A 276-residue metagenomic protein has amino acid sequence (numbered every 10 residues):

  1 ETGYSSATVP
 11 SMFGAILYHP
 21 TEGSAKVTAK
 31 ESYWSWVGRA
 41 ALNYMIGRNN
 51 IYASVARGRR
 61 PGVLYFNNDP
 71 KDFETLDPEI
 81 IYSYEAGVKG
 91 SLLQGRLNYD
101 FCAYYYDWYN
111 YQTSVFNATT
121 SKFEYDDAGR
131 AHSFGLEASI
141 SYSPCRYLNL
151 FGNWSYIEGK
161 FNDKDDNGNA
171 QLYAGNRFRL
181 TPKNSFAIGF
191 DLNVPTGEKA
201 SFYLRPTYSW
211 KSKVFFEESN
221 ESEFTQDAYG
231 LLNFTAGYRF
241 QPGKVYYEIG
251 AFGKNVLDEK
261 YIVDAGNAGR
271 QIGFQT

Functional and structural regions predicted by a protein language model:
E1, R39, N50-Y52, N98-D100 (+6 more regions): Residue-level detector of the transmembrane beta-barrel scaffold of outer-membrane proteins
E1-D107: Structural signature of Gram-negative outer-membrane beta-barrels, strongest in the C-terminal barrel of TonB-dependent
T2-P10, V63-K71, Y111-T119, I157 (+3 more regions): Outer-membrane beta-barrel translocator domains and adjoining extracellular loop/strand segments of Gram-negative
T21-A29, D69-T75, K122-D127, G135 (+3 more regions): Extracellular loop and loop/strand-boundary signature of outer-membrane beta-barrel proteins
T28-W36, D77-I80, A128-H132, P144 (+3 more regions): Short sequence motifs at beta-strands and strand-loop junctions characteristic of Gram-negative outer-membrane
N43, A53, S83-E85, K89 (+1 more regions): Conserved C-terminal beta-signal and adjacent last beta-strands/turns of outer-membrane beta-barrel proteins
M45, N50-A56, D77-L136, S143 (+4 more regions): Membrane-embedded beta-barrel scaffold of Gram-negative outer-membrane proteins
Y105-D107, D126-E218: Gram-negative outer-membrane beta-barrel transporters
